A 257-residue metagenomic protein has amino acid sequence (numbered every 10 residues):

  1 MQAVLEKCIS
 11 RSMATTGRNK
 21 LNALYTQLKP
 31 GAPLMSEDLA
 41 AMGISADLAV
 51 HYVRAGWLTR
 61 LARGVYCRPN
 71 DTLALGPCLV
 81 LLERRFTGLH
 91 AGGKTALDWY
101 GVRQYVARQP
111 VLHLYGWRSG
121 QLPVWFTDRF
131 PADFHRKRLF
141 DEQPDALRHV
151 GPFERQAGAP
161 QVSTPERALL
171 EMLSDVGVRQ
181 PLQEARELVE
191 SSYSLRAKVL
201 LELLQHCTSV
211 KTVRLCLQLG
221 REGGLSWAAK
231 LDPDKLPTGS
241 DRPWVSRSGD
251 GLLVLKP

Functional and structural regions predicted by a protein language model:
Q2-K94, Y193-T208: Short beta-edge/loop segments at beta->alpha junctions of small alpha/beta modules that act as binding/recognition
V4, C8, A146-P257: Hydrophobic alpha-helical interaction segments
S12, N22-Y25, P69-N70, R138-Q143 (+2 more regions): N-proximal short alpha-helices
A23, V53, W99-R108, R136-R138 (+3 more regions): Noncatalytic linker/hinge segments flanking ATPase motor cores
S36, L48-V150, K256-P257: Short gly/ser-rich loop at a beta-strand->alpha-helix junction or flexible surface loop bordering the NTP-binding
A40-A41, W57-L58, P110-L114, W244-G251: Short N-terminal helix-initiation segments at or just after the protein's N-terminus
